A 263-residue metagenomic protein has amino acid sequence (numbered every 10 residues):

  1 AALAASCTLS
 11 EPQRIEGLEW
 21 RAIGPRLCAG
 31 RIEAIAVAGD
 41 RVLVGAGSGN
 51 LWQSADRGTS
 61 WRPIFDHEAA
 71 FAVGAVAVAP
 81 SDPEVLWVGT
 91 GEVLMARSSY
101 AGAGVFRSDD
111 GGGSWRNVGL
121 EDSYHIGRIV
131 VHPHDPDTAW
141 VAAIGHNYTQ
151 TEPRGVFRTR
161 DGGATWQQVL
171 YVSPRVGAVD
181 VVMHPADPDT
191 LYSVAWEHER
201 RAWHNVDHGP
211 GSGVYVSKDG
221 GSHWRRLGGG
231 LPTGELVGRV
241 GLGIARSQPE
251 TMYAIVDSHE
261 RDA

Functional and structural regions predicted by a protein language model:
A2-A263: Beta-propeller blade termini and top-face loops
